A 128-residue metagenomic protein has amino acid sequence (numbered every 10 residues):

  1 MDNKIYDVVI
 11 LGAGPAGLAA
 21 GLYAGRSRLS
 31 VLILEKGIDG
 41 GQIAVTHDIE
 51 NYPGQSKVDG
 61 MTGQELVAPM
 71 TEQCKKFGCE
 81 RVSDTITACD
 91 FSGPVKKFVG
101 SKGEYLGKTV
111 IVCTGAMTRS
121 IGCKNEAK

Functional and structural regions predicted by a protein language model:
M1-L11, S27, V45, C79-K128: FAD-binding core/adjacent interface of flavoenzyme oxidoreductases
Y6-F77: Beta1-alpha1 glycine-rich phosphate/pyrophosphate-binding loop at the start of Rossmann-like nucleotide-binding domains
